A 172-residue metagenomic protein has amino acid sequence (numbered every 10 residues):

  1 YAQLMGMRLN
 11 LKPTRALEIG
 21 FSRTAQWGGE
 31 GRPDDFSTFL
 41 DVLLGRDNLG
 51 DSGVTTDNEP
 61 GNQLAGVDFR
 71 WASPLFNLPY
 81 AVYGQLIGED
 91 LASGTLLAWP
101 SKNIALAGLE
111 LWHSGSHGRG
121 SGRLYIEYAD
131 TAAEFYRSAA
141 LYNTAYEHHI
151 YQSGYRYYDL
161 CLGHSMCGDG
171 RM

Functional and structural regions predicted by a protein language model:
Y1-R156, M172: Signature for the C-terminal beta-barrel architecture of outer-membrane proteins
T56, Y157-G168: Extracellular/periplasm-exposed beta-strand and loop segments of Gram-negative cell-envelope proteins, dominated by
